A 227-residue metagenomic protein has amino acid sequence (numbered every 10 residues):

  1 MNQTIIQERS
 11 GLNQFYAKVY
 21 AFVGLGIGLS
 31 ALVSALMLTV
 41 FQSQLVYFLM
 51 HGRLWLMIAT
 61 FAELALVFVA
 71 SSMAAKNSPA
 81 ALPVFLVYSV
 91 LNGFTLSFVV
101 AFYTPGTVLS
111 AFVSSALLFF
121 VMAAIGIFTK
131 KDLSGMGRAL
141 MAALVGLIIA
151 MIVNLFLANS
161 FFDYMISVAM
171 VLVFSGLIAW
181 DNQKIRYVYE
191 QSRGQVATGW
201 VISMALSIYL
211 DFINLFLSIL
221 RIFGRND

Functional and structural regions predicted by a protein language model:
M1-D227: A hydrophobic alpha-helical transmembrane-helix feature that marks the membrane cores and membrane-interface segments
